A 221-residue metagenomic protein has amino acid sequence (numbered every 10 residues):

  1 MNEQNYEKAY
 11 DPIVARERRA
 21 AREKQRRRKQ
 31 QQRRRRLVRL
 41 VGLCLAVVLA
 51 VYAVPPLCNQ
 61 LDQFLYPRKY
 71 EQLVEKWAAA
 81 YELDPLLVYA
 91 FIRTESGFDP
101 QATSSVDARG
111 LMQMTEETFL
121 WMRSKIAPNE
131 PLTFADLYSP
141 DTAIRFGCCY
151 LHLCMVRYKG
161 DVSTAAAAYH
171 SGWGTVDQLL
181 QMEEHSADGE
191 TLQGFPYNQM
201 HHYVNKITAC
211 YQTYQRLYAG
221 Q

Functional and structural regions predicted by a protein language model:
M1-R35: N-terminal Lys/Arg-rich, disordered targeting/topogenic segments
V14, Q30-V38, S139, D161 (+1 more regions): Intrinsic-disorder/low-complexity, polar/charged segments
R16, K24-Q25, A46-V48, A90 (+1 more regions): Low-complexity, intrinsically disordered/propeptide-like segments
E23-K76: N-terminal export signals and maturation junctions of secreted/periplasmic proteins
A53-Q221: Catalytic glycan-binding domains that act on GlcNAc-containing polysaccharides
